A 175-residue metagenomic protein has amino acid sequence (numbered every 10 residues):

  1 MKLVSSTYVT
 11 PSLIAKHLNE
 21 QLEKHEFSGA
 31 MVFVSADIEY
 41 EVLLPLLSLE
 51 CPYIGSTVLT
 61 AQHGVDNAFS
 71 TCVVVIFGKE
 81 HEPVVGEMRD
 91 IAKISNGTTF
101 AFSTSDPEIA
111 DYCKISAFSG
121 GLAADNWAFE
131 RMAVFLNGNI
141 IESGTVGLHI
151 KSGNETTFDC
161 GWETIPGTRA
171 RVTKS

Functional and structural regions predicted by a protein language model:
M1-S175: Cofactor- and metal-binding active-site motifs of prokaryotic enzymes that mediate redox/radical or nucleophilic
